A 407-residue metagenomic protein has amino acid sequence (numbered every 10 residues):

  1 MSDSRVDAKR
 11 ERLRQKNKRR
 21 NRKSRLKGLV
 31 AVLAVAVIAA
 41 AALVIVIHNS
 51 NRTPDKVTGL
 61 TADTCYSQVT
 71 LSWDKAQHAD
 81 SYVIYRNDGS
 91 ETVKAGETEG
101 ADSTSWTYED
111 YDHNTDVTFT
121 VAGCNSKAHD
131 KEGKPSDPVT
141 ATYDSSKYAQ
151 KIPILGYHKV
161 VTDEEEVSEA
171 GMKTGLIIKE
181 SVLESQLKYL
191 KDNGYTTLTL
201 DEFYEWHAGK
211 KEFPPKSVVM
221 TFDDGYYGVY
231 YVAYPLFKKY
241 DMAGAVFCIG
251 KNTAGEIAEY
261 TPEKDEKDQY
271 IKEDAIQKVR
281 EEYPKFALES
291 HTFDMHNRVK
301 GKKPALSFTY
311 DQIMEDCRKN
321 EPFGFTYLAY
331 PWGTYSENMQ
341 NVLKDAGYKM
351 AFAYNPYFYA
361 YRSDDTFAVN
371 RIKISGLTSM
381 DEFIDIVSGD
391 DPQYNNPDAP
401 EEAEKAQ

Functional and structural regions predicted by a protein language model:
M1-R25: N-terminal Lys/Arg-rich, disordered targeting/topogenic segments
R52-T53, N125-S146: Extracellular fibronectin type III
S67-A79: Conserved aromatic anchor
H78-G96: Extracellular low-complexity, O-glycosylation-prone stalks/linkers
T98-W106, S136: Short, solvent-exposed loop/turn segments in extracellular or other extracytoplasmic domains
W106-K131: Beta-strand-rich modules
V139-V218, R371, S375-E382, I386-Q407: N-terminal pre-catalytic segment of deacetylase/amide-hydrolase enzymes
Q150-T162, V167-S168, M172-I177, P214-V218 (+3 more regions): Metal-dependent polysaccharide deacetylase catalytic core of the NodB/CE4 family, i.e., the active-site-bearing domain
